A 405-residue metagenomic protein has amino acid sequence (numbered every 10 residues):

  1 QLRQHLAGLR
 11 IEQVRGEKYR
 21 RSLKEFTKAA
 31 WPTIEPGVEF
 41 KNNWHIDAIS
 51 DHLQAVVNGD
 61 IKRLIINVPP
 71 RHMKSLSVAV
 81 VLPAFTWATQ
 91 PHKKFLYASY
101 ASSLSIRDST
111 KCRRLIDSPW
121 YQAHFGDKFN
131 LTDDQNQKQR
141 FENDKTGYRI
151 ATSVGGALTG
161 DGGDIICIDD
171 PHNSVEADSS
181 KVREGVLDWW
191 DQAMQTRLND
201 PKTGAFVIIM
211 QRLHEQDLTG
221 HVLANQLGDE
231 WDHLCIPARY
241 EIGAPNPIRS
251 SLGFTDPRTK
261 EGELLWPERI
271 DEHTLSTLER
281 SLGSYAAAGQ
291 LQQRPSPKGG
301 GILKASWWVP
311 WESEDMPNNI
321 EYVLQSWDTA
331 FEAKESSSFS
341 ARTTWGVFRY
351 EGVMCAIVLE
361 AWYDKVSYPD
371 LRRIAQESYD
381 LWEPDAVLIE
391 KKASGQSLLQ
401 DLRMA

Functional and structural regions predicted by a protein language model:
Q1-K62: N-terminal accessory segments
I61-V81: Walker A/P-loop
A98-G155: Conserved nucleotide-state-sensing and coupling region of NTP-binding domains
K138-A193: Conserved RecA-like ASCE ATPase "motif II neighborhood" in helicase/translocase motors
N143, T152, I320-K334: Two-metal-ion RNase H-like nuclease active-site motif
G185-G243: Replace "adjacent to P-loop NTPase cores in ATP/GTP-dependent enzymes" with "adjacent to NTP-binding cores
G220, A224, C235-A238, G243-I248 (+5 more regions): Mg2+-dependent endonuclease catalytic cores in nucleic-acid-processing enzymes, primarily RNase H-like
I248-T329: ATPase catalytic-site recognition across NTP-hydrolyzing enzymes
